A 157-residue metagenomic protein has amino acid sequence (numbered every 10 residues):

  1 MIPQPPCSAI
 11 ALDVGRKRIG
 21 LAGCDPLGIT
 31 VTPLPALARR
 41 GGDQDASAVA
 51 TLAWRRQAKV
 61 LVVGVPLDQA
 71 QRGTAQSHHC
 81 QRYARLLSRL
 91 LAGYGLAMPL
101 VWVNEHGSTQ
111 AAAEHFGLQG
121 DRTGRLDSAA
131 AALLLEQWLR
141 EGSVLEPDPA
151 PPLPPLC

Functional and structural regions predicted by a protein language model:
I2-L12, R16-C157: Phosphate- and other anionic-substrate recognition elements at nucleic-acid/protein interfaces
